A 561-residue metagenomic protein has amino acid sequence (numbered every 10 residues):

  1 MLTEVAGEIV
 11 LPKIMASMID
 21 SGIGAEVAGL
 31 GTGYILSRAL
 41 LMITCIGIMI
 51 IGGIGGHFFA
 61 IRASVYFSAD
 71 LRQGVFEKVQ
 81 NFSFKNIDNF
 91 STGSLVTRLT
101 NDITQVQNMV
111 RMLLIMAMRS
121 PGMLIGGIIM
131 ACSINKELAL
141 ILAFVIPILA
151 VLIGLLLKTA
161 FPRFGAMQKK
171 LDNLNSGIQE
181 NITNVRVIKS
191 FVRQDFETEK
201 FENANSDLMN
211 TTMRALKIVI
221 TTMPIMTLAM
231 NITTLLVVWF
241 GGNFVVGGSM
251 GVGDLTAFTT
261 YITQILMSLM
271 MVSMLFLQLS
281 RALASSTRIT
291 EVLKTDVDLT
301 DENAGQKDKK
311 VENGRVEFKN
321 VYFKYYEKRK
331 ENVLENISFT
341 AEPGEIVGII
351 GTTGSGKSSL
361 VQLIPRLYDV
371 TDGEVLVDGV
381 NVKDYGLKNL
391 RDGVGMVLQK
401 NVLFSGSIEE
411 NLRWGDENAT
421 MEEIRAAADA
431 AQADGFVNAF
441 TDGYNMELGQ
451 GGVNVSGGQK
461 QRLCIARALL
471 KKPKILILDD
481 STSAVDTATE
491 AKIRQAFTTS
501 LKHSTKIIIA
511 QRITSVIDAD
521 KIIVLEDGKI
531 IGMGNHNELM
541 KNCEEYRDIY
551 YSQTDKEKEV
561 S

Functional and structural regions predicted by a protein language model:
M1-G55, F59, C132-E137, G248-V252 (+1 more regions): Transmembrane helix-loop-helix hairpins at lipid-water interfaces of multipass membrane proteins, especially the type-1
M1-I14, R38, M42, H57-I61 (+4 more regions): Alpha-helical segments in transporter systems
M1-T3, L41-C45, I51, M112-M167 (+1 more regions): Transmembrane helices of ABC transporter permease
G7-D20, C45-T92, V96, T100 (+10 more regions): Juxtamembrane helix-loop junctions of ABC transporter transmembrane domains
G24-E26, G31, L36, M130-F144 (+2 more regions): Helix-loop-helix
N81-K85, N101-V110, L114, M118 (+6 more regions): An intracellular "coupling" helix at the cytosolic face of ABC transporter transmembrane type-1 domains
K309-S561: ABC-type nucleotide-binding domain
